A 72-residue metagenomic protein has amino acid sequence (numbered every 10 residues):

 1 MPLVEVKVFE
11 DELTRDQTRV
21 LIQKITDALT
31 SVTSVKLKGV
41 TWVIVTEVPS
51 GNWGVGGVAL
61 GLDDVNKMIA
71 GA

Functional and structural regions predicted by a protein language model:
P2-A72: A domain-level signal for the structural core that forms small-molecule/cofactor-binding pockets and catalytic centers
